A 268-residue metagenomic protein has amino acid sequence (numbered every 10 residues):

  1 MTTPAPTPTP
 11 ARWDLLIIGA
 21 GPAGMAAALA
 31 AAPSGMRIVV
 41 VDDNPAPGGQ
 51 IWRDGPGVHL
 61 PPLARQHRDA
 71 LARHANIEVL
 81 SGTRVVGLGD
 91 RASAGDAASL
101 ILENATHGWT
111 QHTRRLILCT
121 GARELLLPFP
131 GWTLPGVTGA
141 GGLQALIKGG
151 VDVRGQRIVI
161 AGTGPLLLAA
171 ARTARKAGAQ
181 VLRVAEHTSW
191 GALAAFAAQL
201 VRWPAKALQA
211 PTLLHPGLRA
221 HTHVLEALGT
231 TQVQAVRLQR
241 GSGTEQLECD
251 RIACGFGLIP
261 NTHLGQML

Functional and structural regions predicted by a protein language model:
T2-L268: Residues forming the flavin
